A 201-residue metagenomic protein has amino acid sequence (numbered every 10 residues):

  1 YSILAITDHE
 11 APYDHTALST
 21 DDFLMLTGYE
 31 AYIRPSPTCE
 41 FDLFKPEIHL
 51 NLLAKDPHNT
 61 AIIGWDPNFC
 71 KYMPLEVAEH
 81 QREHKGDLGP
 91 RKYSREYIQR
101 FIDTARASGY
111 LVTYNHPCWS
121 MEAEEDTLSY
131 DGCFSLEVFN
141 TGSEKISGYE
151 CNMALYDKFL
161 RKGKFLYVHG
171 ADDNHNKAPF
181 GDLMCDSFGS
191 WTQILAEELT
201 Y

Functional and structural regions predicted by a protein language model:
Y1-L111, N115, E122-A123, S129-D131 (+2 more regions): A metal-dependent hydrolase metal-coordination microenvironment
A54, A196-E198: Short beta-strand-to-loop capping motifs
A123-G132, G148, K177-A196: Histidine/acidic-residue-rich catalytic or RNA/ligand-binding cores of hydrolases and nuclease-related proteins
Y130, K162-G163: Alpha-helix termination/capping residues and helix-transition junctions
L136: Conserved helix-loop-beta element of the AMP-binding
M153-L160, I194: Functionally critical loop-and-helix segments that line ligand-binding/catalytic clefts of soluble enzyme domains
K164-D182: Short acidic/histidine-rich active-site segments
